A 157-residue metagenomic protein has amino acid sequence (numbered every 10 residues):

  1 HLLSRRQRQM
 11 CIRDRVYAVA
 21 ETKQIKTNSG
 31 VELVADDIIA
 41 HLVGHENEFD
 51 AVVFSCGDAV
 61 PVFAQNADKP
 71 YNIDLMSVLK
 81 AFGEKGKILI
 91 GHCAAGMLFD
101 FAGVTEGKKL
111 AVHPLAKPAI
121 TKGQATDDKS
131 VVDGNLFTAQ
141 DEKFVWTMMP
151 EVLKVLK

Functional and structural regions predicted by a protein language model:
H1-I12: Single conserved hydrophobic/aromatic residue that forms the stacking wall/gate of nucleotide- or nucleobase-binding
R13-A20, H92, K109-H113: Short internal beta-strands
Y17-I38: N-terminal beta-loop-helix "entrance" segment that forms/cooperates in small-molecule cofactor or anionic ligand
I39-E48: Short amphipathic alpha-helix with an adjacent loop that forms part of the alpha/beta core around
V52-C56, L75-G103, L110: Catalytic nucleophile loop
V60-I73: Glycine/threonine-rich flexible loop motifs
T105-T126: A conserved active-site-flanking secondary-structure segment within enzyme catalytic domains
T121-K157: Glycine-rich phosphate/pyrophosphate-binding loop and the adjoining helix
